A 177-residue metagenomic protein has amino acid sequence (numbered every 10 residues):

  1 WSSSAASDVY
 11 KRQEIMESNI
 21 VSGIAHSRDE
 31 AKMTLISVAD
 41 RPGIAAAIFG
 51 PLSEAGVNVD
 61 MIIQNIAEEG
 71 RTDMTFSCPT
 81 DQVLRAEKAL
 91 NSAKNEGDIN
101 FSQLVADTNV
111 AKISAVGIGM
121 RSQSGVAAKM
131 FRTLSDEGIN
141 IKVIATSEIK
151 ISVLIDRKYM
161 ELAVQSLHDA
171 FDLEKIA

Functional and structural regions predicted by a protein language model:
W1-A6, Y10: Single conserved hydrophobic/aromatic residue that forms the stacking wall/gate of nucleotide- or nucleobase-binding
S7, A67-T75, E137-G138, V143-S166 (+1 more regions): Structural preference for solvent-exposed beta-strand-turn elements and adjacent flexible terminal/loop segments within
Q13-A25, E30-M33, A46, N58 (+4 more regions): Intrinsic, low-complexity N-terminal interaction/targeting segments
I36, S77-P79, V116, L154-D156: Short hydrophobic/aromatic beta-strand micro-patches that form the beta-sheet surface supporting nucleotide- or nucleic
P51-L52, N58-A89: Acidic (E/D-rich), amphipathic helical modules within compact regulatory domains
